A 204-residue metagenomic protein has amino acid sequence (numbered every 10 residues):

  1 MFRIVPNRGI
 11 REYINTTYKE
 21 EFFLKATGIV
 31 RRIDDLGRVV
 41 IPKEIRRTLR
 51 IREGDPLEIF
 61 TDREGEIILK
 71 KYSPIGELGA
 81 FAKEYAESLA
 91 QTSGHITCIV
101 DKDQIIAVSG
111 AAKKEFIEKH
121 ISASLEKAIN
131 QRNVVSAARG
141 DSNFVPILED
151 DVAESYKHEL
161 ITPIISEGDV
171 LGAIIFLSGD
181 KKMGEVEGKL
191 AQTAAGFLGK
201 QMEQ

Functional and structural regions predicted by a protein language model:
R3-F23: Short, Lys/Arg-enriched N-terminal segments with co-localized hydrophobic residues within the first ~10-30 amino acids
G37-L49: Short beta-strand-centered segments at strand-helix junctions
G79-S88, K119-E126, G172-A173, L177-Q204: Juxtadomain coupling helices with adjacent low-complexity linkers
A86-T92, T97: Short regulatory alpha-helical segment in sensory/regulatory domains of signaling proteins that mediates
I96-V108: Short hydrophobic alpha-helical segments used for membrane anchoring or interfacial signaling
E115-D150: Regulatory sensory and allosteric helical modules in signal-transduction proteins and certain transcription factors
H158-I165: A short, aliphatic-rich beta-strand micro-motif
